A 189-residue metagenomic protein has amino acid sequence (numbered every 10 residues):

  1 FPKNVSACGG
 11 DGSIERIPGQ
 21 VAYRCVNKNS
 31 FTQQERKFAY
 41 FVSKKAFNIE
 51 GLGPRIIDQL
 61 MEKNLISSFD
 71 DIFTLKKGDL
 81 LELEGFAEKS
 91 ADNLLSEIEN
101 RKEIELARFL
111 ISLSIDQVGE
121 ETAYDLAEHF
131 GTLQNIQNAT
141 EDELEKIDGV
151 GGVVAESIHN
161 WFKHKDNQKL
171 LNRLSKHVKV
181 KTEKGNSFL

Functional and structural regions predicted by a protein language model:
F1-L189: Accessory alpha-helical DNA-binding modules that contact the DNA backbone or grooves
